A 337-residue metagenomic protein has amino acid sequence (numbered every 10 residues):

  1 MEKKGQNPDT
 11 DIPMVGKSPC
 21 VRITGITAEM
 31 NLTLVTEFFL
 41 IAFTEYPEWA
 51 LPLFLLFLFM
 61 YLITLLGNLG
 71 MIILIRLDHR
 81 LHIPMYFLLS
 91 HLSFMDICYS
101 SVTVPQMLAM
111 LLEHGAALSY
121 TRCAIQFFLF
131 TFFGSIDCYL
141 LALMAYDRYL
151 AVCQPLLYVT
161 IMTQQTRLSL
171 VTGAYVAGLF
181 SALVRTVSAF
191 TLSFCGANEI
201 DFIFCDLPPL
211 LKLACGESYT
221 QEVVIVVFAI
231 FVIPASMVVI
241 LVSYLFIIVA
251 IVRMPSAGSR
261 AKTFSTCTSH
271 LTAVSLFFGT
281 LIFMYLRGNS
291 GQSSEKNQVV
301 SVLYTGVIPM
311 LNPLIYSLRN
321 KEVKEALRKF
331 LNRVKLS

Functional and structural regions predicted by a protein language model:
M1-S337: Transmembrane helical core of 7TM receptor-like proteins
